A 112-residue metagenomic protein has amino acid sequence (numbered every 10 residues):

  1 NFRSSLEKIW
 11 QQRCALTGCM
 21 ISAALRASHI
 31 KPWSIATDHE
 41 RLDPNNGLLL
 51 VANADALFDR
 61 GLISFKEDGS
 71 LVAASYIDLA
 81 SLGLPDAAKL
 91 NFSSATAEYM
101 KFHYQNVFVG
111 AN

Functional and structural regions predicted by a protein language model:
N1-G18: Internal active-site segments that recognize and position negatively charged phosphoryl groups and nucleotide moieties
I9, C19-S22, I30-N112: A detector for short metal-coordination/catalytic motifs
